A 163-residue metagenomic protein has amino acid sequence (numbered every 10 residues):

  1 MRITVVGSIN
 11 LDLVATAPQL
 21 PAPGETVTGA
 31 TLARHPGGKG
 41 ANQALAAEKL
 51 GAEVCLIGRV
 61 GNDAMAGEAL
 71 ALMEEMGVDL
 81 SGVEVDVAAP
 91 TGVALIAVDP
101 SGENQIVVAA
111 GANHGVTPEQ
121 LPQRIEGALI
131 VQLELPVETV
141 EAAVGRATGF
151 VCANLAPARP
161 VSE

Functional and structural regions predicted by a protein language model:
M1-I9, A71-V85, I96-E163: Ribokinase/PfkB-type carbohydrate-kinase core domain
M1-R59, A64-E68: Glycine-rich phosphate/adenosyl-contacting loop at the front of the ribokinase-like
V6, T31-R34, I57-N62, L80-T91 (+1 more regions): Beta-strand->loop->alpha-helix junctions that form or flank phosphate-binding loops in nucleotide-handling enzymes
A15-T26, A71, T91-A97, T148: Short charge-dense sequence patches
L20-P23, A64, P90, A112 (+2 more regions): Flexible domain-boundary/linker segments
L50, M76, A89-G92: Short, basic and Ser/Thr-rich N-terminal targeting/leader segments
A66-G67, G92-V93, E163: Short Asp/Glu-rich motifs
